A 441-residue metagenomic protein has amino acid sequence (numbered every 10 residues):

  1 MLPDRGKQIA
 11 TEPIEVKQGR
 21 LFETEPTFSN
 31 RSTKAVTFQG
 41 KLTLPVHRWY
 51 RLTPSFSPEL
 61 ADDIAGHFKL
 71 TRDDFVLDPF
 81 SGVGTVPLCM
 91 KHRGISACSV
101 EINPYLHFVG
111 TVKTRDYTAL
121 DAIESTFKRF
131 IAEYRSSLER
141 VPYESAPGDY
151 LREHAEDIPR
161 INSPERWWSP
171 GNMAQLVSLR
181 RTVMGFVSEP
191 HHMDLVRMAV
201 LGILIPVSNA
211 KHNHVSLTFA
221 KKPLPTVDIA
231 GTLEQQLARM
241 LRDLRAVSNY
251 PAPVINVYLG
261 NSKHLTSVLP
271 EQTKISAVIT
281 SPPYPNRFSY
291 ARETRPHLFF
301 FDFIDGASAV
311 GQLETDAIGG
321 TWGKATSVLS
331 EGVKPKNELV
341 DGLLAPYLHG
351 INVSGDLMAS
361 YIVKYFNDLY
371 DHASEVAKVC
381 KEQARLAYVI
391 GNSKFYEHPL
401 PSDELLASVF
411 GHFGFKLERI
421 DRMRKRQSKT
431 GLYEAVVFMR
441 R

Functional and structural regions predicted by a protein language model:
M1-R72: S-adenosyl-L-methionine
R48-L52, P159-W167, T294, D356-N367 (+1 more regions): Acceptor-substrate binding/catalytic loop of class I
S57, I64-L138, T232-S267, E271-G320 (+2 more regions): Conserved S-adenosyl-L-methionine
F75, L195, A384-R385: Short glycine-centered segments of the SAM/dcSAM-binding site in methyltransferase folds
S96-S99, N103-N249, A291-G355: Class I S-adenosyl-L-methionine-dependent methyltransferase module
A199, I203, K394-Y396, R426: C-terminal target-recognition/interaction regions appended to catalytic cores
N367-E382, F410: A short glycine-rich, Lys/Arg-flanked "PGG" loop and its adjoining helix->strand segment in the class I
K381, K429-R441: Core SAM-dependent methyltransferase catalytic element
